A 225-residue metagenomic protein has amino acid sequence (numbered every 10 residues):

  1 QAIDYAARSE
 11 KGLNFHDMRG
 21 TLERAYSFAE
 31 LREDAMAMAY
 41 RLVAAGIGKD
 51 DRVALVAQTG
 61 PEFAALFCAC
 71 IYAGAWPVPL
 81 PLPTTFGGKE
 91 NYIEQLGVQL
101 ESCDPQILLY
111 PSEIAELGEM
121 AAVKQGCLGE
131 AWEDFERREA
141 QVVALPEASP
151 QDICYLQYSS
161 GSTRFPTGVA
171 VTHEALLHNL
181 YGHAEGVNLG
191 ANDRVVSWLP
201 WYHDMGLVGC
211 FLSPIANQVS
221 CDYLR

Functional and structural regions predicted by a protein language model:
A2-Y26, I153-L156, T163: AMP-dependent adenylate-forming
K11, R138-F165, A170, N179 (+1 more regions): Conserved pre-ATP/AMP-binding loop-to-beta segment of ANL
N14-C68, T85-I93, L145-E147, V171-L177: Conserved AMP-binding/adenylate-forming core of the ANL superfamily
G20, T84-K89, I93-Q99, D104-P150 (+2 more regions): ANL superfamily adenylate-forming
G60-T85, V98-I107, D193-R194, L212-D222: A short helix-loop-beta submotif of the ANL/AMP-binding
P61-F63, L117, T163-P166, L177-N179 (+3 more regions): Flexible loop/turn segments at secondary-structure boundaries
L177-R194, D204-R225: Conserved AMP-binding/adenylation subdomain of ANL enzymes
